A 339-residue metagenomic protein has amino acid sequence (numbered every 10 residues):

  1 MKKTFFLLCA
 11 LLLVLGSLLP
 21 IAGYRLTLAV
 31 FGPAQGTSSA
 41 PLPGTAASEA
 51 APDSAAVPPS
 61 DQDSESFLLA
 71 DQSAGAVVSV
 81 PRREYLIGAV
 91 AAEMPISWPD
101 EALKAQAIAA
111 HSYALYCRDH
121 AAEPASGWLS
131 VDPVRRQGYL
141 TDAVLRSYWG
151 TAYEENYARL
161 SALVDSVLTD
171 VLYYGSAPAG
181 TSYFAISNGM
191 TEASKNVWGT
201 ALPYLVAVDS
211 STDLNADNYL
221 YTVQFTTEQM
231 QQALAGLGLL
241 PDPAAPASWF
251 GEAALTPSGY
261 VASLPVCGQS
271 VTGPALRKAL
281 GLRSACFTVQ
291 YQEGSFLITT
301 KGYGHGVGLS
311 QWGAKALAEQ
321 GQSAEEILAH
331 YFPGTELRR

Functional and structural regions predicted by a protein language model:
M1-R339: Conserved, single-site charged/polar hotspot
